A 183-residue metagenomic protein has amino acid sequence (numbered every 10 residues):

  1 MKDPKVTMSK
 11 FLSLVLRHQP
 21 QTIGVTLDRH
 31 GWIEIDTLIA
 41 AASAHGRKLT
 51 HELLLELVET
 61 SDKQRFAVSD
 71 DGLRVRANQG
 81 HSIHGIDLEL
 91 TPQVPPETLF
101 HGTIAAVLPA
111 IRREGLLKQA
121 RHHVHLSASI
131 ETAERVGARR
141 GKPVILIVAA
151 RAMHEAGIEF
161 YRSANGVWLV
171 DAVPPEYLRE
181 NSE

Functional and structural regions predicted by a protein language model:
M1-E183: Eukaryotic, polar/proline-rich low-complexity intrinsically disordered regions
